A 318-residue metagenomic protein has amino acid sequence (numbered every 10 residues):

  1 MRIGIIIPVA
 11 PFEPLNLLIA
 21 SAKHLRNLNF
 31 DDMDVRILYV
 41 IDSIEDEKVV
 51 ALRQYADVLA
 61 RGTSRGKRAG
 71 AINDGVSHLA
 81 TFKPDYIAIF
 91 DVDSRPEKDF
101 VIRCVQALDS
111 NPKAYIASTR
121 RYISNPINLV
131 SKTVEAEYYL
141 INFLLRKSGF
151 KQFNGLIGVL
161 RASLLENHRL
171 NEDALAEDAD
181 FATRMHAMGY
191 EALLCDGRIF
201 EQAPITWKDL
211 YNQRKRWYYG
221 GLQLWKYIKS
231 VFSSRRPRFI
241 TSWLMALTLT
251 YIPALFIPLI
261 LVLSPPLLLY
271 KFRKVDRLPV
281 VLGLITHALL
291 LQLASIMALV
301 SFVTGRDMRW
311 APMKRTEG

Functional and structural regions predicted by a protein language model:
M1-H24: N-proximal low-complexity "stem/linker" segments adjacent to membrane-targeting elements
A20-D34: Short, acidic, metal-binding catalytic loop of nucleotide-sugar glycosyltransferases
K67-D74, K98-H168, E172, K215-K226: Long helical/loop segments within the catalytic core of UDP-sugar-dependent glycosyltransferases, especially the large
N73-Y86: Active-site nucleotide-sugar/metal-binding loop of Leloir-type enzymes
K83-R95: Short beta-strand-to-loop acidic/aromatic patch adjacent to the donor-nucleotide binding site
L175-F181: Acidic donor-binding loop at a coil-to-helix junction in glycosyltransferase catalytic cores that engages
A182-F200: Catalytic donor-sugar/metal-binding loop of nucleotide-sugar-dependent glycosyltransferases
L224-W243, L261-G318: Juxtamembrane C-terminal module of membrane proteins
